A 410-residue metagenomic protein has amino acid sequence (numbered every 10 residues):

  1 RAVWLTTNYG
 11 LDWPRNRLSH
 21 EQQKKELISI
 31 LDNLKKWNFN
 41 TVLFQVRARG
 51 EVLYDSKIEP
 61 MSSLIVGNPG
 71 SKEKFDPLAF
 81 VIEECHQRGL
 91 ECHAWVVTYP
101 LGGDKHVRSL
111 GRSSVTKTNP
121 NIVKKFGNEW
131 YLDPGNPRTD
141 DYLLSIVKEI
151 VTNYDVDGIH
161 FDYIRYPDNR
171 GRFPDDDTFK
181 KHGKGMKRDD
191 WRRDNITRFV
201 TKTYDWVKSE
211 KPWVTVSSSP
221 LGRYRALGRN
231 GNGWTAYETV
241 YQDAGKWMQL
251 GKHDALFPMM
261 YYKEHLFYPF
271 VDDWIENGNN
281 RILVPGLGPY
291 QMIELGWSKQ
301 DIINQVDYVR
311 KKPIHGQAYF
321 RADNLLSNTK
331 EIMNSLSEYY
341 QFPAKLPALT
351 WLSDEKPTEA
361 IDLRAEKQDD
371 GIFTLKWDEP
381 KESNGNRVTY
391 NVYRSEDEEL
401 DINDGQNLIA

Functional and structural regions predicted by a protein language model:
L5-T7, V214-G233, F270-Q305: Active-site clefts of carbohydrate-active enzymes
T6, G10-K25, E83, H93-N153 (+1 more regions): Active-site-adjacent "subsite" loops/lids of carbohydrate-active enzymes
G10-E21, P60-F75, F126-L144, G185-I196 (+2 more regions): The substrate-binding groove and active-site-proximal loops of carbohydrate-active enzymes, especially glycoside
W37-E73: Aromatic-lined carbohydrate-binding/catalytic grooves of carbohydrate-active enzymes
F39-N40, R47, A79, R88 (+2 more regions): Polysaccharide-binding and catalytic clefts of secreted carbohydrate-active enzymes
A244-F267, R281-S353: Substrate-binding cleft of secreted/luminal carbohydrate-active enzymes
E331-N386: Pro/Thr/Ser/Gly-rich low-complexity, intrinsically disordered linker/stalk tracts
R387-A410: Recognizes extended acidic, P/S/T-rich segments that occur within or adjacent to Ig-like beta-sandwich modules
